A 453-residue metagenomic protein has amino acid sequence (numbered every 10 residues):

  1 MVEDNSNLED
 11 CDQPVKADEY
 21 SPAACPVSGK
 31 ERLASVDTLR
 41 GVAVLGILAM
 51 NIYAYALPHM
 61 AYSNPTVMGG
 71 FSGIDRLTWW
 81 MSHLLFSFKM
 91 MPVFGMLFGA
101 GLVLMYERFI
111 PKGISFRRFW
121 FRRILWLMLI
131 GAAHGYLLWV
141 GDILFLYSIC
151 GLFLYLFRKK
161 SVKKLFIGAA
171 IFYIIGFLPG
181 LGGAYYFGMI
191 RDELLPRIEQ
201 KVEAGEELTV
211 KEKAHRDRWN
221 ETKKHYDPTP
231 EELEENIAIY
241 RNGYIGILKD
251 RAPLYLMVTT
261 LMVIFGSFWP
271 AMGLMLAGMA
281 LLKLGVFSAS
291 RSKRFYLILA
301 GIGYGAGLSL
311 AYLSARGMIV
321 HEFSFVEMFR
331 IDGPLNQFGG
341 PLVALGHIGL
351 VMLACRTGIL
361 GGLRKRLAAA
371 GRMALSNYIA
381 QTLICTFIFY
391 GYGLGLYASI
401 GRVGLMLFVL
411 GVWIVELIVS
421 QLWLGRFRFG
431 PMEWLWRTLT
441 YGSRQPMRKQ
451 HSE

Functional and structural regions predicted by a protein language model:
V2-E453: Alpha-helical transmembrane segments and their immediate juxtamembrane cytosolic regions
